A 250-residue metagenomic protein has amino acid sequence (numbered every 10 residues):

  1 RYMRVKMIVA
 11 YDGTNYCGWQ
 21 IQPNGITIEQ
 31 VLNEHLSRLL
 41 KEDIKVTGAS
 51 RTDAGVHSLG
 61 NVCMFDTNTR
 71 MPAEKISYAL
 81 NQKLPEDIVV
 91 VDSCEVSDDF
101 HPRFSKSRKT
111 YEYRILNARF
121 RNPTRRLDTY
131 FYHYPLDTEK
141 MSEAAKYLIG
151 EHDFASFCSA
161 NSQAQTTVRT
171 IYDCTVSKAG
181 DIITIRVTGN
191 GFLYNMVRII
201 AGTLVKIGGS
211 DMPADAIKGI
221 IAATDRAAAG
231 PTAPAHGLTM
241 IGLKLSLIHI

Functional and structural regions predicted by a protein language model:
Y2-L247: Structured-RNA-binding interfaces characteristic of tRNA pseudouridine synthases
